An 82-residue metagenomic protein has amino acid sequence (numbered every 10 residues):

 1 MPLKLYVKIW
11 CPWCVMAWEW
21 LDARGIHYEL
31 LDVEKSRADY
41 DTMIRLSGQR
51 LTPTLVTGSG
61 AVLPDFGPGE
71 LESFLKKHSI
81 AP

Functional and structural regions predicted by a protein language model:
M1-R24: Local sequence-structure signature of Cys/Sec-based thiol-disulfide redox active-site neighborhoods
P2-K4, H27-E29, S59-A61: Short active-site oxyanion
K8, G48, P68: ATP/adenylate-binding site constellation spanning eukaryotic-like Ser/Thr protein kinases, ABC-transporter
P12, A38, E70: Short alpha-helical
H27-D39: Thiol-based oxidoreductase modules, predominantly thioredoxin-like and allied folds used for disulfide exchange
S47-L55: Structural micro-motif
G58-P82: Non-catalytic, surface beta->alpha helical segment in thiol-disulfide oxidoreductase systems
